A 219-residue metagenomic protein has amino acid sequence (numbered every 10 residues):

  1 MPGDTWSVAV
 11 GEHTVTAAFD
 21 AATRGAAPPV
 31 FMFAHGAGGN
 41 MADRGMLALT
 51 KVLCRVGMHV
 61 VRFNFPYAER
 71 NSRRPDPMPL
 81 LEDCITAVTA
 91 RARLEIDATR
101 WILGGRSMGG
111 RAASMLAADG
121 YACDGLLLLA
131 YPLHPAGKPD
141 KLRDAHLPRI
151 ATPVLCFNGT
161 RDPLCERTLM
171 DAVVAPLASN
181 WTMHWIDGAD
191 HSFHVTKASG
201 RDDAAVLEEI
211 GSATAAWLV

Functional and structural regions predicted by a protein language model:
W6-R100, F193-D203: Serine-hydrolase catalytic machinery in alpha/beta-hydrolase-like enzymes
M46, R143, T152, C165-V174: Short alpha-helix in the alpha/beta-hydrolase fold that links the catalytic acid
I85-I150: Primarily recognizes the serine-hydrolase "nucleophile elbow" in alpha/beta-hydrolase and SGNH/GDSL folds
I150-A151, C156-N158, D162: Short beta-strand/loop motif that positions the catalytic acidic residue of the alpha/beta-hydrolase fold
T160-C165, H191-S192: Acidic catalytic loop of the alpha/beta-hydrolase fold
P176-H194: Catalytic histidine neighborhood in serine/cysteine hydrolases with alpha/beta-hydrolase-type architecture
K197-V219: Catalytic active-site module of serine/aspartate enzymes centered on a nucleophile-bearing elbow/loop
